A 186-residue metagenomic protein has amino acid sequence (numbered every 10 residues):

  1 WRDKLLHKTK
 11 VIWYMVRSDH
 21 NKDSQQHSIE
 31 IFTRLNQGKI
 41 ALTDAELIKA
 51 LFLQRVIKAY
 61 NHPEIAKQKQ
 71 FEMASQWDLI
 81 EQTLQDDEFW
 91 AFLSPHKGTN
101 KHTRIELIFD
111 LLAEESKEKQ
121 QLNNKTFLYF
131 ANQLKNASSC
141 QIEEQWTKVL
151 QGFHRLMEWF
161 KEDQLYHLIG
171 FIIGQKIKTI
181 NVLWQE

Functional and structural regions predicted by a protein language model:
W1-E186: Flexible coil/loop and intrinsically disordered segments
